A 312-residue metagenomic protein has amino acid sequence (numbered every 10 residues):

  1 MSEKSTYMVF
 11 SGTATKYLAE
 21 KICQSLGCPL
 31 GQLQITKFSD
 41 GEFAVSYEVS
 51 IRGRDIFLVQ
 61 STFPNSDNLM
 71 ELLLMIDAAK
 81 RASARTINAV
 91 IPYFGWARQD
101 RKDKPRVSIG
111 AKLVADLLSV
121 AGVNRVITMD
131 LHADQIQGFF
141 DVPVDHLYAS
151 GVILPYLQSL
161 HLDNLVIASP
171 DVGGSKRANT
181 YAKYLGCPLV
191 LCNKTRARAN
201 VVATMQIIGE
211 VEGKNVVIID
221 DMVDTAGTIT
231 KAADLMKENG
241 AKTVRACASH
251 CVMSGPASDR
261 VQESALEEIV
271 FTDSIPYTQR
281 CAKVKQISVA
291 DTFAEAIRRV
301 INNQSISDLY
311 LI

Functional and structural regions predicted by a protein language model:
M1-I312: PRPP-associated nucleotide enzymes
